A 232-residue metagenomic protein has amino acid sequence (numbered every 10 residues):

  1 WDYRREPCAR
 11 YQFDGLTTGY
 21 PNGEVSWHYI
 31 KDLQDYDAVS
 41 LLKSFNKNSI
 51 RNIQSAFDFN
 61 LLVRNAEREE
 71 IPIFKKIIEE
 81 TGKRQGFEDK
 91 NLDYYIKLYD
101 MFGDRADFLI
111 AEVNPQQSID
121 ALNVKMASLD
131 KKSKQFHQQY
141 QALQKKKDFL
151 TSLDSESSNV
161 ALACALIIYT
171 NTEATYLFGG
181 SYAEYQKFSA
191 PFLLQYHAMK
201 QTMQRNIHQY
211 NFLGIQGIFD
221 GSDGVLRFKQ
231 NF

Functional and structural regions predicted by a protein language model:
W1-R5, M203-G214: Conserved GNAT acetyl-CoA-binding A-motif
E6-K187, Q201, I218: A conserved beta-strand-loop-helix scaffold within acyl/acetyltransferase catalytic domains
E69, A190-L193, G224-R227: Generic recognition of stable, solvent-exposed alpha-helical segments in well-folded globular domains
V160, F188-P191, H208, S222: Active-site-proximal structural scaffolding
Y185-H197: Conserved acetyl-CoA pyrophosphate-binding loop and the N-cap/start of the following alpha-helix in GNAT-like
A198-M199, M203, I207, Q230: Hydrophobic alpha-helix feature that most strongly marks membrane-spanning transmembrane helices and their immediate
G214-F232: C-terminal catalytic domain of photolyase/cryptochrome flavoproteins, centering on the FAD-binding pocket
